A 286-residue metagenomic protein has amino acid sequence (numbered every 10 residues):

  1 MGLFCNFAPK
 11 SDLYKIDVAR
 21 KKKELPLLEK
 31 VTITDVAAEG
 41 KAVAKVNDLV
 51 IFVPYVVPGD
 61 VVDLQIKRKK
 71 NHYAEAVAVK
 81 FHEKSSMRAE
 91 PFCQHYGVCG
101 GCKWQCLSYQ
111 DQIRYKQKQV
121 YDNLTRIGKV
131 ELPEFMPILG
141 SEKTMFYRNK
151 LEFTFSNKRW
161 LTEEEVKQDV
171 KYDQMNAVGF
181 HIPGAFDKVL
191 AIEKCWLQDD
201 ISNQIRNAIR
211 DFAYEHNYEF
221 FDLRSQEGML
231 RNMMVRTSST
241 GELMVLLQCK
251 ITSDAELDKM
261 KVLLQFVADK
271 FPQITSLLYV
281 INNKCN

Functional and structural regions predicted by a protein language model:
L3-F7, L13-N286: Accessory RNA-recognition modules of RNA-modification enzymes
